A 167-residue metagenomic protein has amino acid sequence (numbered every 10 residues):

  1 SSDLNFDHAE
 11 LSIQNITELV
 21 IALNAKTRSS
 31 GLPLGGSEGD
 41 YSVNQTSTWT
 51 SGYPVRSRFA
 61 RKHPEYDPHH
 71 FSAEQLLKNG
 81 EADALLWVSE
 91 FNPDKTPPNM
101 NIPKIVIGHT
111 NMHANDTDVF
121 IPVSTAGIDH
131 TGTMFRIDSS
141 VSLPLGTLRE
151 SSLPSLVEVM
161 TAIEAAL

Functional and structural regions predicted by a protein language model:
S2-R28, S51-L167: Non-catalytic alpha/beta scaffold blocks inside enzyme catalytic domains
S29-R56: Short connector loops at secondary-structure junctions
